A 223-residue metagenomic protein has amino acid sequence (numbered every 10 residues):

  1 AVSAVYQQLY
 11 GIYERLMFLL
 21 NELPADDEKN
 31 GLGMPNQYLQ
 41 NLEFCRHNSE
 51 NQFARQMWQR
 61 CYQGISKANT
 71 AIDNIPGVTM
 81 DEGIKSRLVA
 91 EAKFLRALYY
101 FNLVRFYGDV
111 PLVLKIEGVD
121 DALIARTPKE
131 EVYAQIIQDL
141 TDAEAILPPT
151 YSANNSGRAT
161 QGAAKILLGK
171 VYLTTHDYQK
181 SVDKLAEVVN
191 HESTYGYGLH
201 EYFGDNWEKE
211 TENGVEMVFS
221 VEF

Functional and structural regions predicted by a protein language model:
A1-N36, Y133, L140-L147, R158-F223: An aromatic- and glycine-enriched ligand-binding surface/loop that stacks and positions planar moieties
S3, Q7-I12, M34-Y107, D121-L123 (+2 more regions): Conserved, well-structured interaction surfaces
M17-A25, L98-D109: Conserved alpha-helical segments that form or flank metal/cofactor-binding pockets of metalloenzymes
M17-F18, D81, L112-K115, A153 (+1 more regions): Short, hydrophobic secondary-structure boundary micro-motifs
P24, E43-N48, Q59, Y107-L114 (+6 more regions): Generic, ordered loop/turn and secondary-structure boundary motif
Y100, D109, V113, N154-G162: Aromatic-lined, polymer-binding surfaces characteristic of secreted/periplasmic polysaccharide-degrading enzymes
V104-K115, Y178-L185: Short, well-structured active-site flanking segments
I116-D120, E187-N190: Short edge-strand/loop segments of extracellular domains
